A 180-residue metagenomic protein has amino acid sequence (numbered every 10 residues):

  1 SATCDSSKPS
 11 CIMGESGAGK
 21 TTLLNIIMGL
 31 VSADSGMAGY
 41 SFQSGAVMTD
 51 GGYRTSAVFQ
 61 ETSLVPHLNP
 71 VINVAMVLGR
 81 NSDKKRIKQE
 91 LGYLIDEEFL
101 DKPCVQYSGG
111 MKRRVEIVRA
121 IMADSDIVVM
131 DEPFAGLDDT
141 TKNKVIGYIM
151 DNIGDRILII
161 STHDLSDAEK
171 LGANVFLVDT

Functional and structural regions predicted by a protein language model:
M28: Helix-to-loop junction immediately C-terminal to a conserved catalytic motif
L68-R80: Q-loop/switch helix immediately C-terminal to the Walker
K84-F99: Conserved ABC ATPase "signature" region
P103-Y107, M111: Conserved ABC ATPase signature
V128-E132: Catalytic Walker B motif of ABC-type/P-loop ATPase nucleotide-binding domains
D139-T141: Helix N-cap at the start of a conserved alpha-helix in ABC-type nucleotide-binding domains
D164-L171: Conserved H-loop
